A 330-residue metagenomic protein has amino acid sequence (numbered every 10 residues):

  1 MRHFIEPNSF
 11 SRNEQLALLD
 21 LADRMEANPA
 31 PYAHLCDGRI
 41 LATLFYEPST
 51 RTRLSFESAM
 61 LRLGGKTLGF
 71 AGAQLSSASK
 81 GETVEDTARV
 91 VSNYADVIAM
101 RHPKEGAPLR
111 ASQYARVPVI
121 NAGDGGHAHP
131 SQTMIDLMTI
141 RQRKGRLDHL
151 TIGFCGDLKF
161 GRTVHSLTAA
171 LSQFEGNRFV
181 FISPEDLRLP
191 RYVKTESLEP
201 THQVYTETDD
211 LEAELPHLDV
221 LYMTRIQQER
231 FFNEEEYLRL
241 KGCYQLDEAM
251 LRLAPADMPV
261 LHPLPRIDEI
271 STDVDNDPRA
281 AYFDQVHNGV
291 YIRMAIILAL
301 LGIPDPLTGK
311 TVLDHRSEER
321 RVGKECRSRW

Functional and structural regions predicted by a protein language model:
M1-L54, S58: Positively charged, low-complexity intrinsically disordered leader regions
H34-R141, D268-S271: Phosphate/diphosphate ligand-binding glycine-rich loop within oxidoreductases
E47-A59, Q142-M223: Glycine-rich phosphate/diphosphate-binding loop of Rossmann-like nucleotide-binding domains
V117, E175-N177, L253-P259: A short helix->loop->beta-strand "cap" motif at the edges of active sites that frequently abuts
S197-V274, R279-A280: Rossmann-like adenosine-cofactor binding region
D257-M258, P263-S317: Adenosine-phosphate binding glycine-rich loop
E318-W330: Single conserved hydrophobic/aromatic residue that forms the stacking wall/gate of nucleotide- or nucleobase-binding
